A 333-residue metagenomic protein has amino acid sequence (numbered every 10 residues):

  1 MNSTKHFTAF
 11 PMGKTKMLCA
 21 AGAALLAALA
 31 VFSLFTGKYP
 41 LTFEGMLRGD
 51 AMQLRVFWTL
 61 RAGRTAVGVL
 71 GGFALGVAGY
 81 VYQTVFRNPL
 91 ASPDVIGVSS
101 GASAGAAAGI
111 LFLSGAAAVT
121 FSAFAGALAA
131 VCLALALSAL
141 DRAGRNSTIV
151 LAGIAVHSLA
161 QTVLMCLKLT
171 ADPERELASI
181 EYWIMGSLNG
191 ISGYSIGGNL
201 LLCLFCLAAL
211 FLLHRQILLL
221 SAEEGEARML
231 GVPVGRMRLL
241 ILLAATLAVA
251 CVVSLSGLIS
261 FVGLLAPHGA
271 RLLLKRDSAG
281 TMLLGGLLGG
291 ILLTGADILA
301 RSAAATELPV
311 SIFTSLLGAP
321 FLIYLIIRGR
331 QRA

Functional and structural regions predicted by a protein language model:
N2-A333: Alpha-helical transmembrane segments in inner-membrane proteins
